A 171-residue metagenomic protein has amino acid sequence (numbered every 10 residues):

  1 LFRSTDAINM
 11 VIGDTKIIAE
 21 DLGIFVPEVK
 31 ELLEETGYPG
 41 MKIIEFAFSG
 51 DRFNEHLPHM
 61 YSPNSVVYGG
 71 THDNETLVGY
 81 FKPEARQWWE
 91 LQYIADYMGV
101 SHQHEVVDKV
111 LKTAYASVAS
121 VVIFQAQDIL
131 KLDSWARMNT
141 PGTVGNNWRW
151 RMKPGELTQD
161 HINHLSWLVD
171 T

Functional and structural regions predicted by a protein language model:
G13-K16, D21-S134: Conserved alpha/beta catalytic core and glycan-binding cleft of carbohydrate-active enzymes
K131-T171: Structured C-terminal cap/extension of enzyme domains
